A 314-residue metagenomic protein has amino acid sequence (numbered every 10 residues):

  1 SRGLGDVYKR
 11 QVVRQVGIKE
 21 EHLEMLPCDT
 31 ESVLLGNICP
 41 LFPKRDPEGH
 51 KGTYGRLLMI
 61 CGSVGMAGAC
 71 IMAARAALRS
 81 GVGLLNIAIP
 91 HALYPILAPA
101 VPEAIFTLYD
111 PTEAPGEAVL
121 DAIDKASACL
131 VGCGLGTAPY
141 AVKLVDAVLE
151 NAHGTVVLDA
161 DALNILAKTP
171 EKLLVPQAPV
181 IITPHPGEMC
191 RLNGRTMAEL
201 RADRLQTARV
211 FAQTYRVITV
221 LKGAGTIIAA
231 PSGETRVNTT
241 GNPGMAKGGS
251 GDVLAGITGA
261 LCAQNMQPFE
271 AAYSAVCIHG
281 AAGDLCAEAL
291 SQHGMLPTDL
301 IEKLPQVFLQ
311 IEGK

Functional and structural regions predicted by a protein language model:
S1-G5: Proline/glycine-rich low-complexity loops and linkers
D6-V156, A160, N164-I182, P186-K314: Small-residue (G/A/S/T)-rich helix-start motifs and N-terminal tracts that mark the onset
